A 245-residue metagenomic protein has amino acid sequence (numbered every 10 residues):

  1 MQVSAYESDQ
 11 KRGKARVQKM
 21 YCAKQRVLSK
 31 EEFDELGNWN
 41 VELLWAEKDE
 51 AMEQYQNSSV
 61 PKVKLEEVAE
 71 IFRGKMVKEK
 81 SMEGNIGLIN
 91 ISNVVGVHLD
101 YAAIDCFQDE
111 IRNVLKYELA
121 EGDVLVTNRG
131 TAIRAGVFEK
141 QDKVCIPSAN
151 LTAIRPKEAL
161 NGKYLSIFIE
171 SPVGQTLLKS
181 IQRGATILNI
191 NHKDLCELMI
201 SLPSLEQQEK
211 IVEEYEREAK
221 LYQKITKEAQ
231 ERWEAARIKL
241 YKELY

Functional and structural regions predicted by a protein language model:
Q2-M76, L202-Y245: Non-catalytic DNA-recognition/assembly elements of restriction-modification systems
K62-K78, S92-E121: Sequence-specific dsDNA recognition surfaces
N85: Short aromatic-glycine-enriched beta-strand elements
V97-L99, A135-G136, K163, K210: Short helix/loop capping segments that flank catalytic or ligand/cofactor-binding pockets
L115-Y117, E121-I169: A short beta-sheet element
V144-T152, R183-E209, R217, I238: A short glycine-rich beta-alpha junction/loop motif
G162-Q175, K179-R183: Glycine- and charge-enriched low-complexity intrinsically disordered segments
